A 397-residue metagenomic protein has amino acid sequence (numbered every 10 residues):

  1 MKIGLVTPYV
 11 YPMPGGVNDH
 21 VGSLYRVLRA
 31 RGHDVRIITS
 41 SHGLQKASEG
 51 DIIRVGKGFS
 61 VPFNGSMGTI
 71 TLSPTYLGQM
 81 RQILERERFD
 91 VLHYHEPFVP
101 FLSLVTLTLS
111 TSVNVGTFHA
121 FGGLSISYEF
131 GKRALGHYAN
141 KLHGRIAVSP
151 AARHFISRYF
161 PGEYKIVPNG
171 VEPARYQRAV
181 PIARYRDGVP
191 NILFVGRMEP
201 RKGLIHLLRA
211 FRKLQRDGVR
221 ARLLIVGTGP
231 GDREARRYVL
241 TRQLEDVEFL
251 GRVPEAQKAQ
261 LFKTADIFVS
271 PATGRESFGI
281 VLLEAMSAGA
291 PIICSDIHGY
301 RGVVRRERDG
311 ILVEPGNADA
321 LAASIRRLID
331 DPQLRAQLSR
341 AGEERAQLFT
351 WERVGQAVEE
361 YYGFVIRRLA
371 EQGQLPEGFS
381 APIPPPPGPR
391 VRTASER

Functional and structural regions predicted by a protein language model:
T7-M13, V21, Y25-P74: N-terminal strand-loop element at the rim of the active site of nucleotide-sugar-dependent glycosyltransferases
S41, A151, G170: Carbohydrate-associated surface elements
R184-R212, L224: Conserved donor-binding/catalytic core segment of Leloir-type glycosyltransferases
A235-A256: Nucleotide-activated donor-binding/catalytic signature segment of Leloir-type glycosyltransferases, i.e., the conserved
R252-V253, Q260-A265, V358: Short alpha-helical donor nucleotide-sugar binding micro-motif in glycosyltransferases
K263-S277, A290: Acidic donor-binding loop of glycosyltransferase active sites
P291-C294, V304: Short hydrophobic beta-strand element within catalytic cores of glycosyltransferases and related nucleotide-activated
R306-E307, I311-A318, R327-Q333: Conserved acidic donor-binding segment of nucleotide-sugar-dependent glycosyltransferases
